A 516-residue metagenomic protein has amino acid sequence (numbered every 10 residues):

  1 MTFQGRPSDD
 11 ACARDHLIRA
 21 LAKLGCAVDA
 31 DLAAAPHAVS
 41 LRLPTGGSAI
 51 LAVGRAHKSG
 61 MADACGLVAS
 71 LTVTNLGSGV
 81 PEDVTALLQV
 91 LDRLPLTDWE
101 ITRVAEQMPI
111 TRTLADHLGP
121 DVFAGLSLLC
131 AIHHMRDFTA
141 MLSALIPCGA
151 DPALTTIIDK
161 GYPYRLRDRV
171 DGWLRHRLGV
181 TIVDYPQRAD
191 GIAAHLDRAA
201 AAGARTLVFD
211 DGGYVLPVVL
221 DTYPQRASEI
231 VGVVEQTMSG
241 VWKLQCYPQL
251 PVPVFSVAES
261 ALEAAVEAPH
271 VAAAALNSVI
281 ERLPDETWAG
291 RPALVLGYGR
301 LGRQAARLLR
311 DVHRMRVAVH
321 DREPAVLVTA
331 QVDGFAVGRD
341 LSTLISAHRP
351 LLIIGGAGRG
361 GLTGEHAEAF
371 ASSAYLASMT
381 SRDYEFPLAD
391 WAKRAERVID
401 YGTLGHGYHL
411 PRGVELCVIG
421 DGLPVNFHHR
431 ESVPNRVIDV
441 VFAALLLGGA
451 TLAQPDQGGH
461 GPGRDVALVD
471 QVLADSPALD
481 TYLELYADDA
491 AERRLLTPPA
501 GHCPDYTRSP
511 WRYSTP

Functional and structural regions predicted by a protein language model:
R6-L32: Amphipathic alpha-helical segments
D31, H195-D197, Q331-R349: Short acidic low-complexity segments
G66, S70-F123, I158-R291: Glycine/serine-rich phosphate-binding loop and adjoining beta1-alpha1 elements at the start of nucleotide-handling
L94-T111, H134-M135, P253-W288, P387-P510: Adenosine-phosphate binding glycine-rich loop
T113-F123, I146-P147, G213-L220, Q225-R226 (+2 more regions): Rossmann-fold NAD(P) dinucleotide-binding segment
A124-F138, E286-R310, A318: Glycine-rich adenosine-cofactor-binding loop
L154-L166, A265, V312-D333: NAD(P)-binding Rossmann-fold cofactor-contacting core
F209-D210, Q225-M238, R359, A367-H409 (+1 more regions): ADP-ribose/adenylate-binding Rossmann-like module
